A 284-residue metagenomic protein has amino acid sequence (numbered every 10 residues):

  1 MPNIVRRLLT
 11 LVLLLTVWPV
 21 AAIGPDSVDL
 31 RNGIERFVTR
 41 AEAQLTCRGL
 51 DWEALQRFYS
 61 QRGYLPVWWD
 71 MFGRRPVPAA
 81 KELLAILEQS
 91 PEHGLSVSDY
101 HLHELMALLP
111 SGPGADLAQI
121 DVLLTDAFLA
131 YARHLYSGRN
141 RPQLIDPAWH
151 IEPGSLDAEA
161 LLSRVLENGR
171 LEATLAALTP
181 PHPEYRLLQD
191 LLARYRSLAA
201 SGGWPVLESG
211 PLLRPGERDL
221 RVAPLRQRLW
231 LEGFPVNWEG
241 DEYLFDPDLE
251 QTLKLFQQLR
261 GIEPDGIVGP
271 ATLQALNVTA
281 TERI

Functional and structural regions predicted by a protein language model:
M1-L9: Bacterial N-terminal signal peptides that target proteins for export
V17-P19: N-terminal signal peptide c-region/cleavage motif recognized by signal peptidases
I23-I284: Auxiliary tRNA-acceptor-end handling modules of aminoacyl-tRNA synthetases
